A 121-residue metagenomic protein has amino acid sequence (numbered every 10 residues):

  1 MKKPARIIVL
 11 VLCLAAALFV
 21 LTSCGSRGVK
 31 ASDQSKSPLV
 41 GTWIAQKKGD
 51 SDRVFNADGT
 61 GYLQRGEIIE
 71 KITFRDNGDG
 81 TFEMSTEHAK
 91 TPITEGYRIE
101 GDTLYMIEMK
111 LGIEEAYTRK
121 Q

Functional and structural regions predicted by a protein language model:
M1-V11: Bacterial N-terminal signal peptides that target proteins for export
P4, G25-S26: Eukaryotic intrinsically disordered, low-complexity regulatory linkers and tails enriched in Ser/Thr/Pro
V20-S23: C-terminal motif of bacterial Sec signal peptides marking the signal peptidase cleavage site
R27-I44: N-terminal helix-cap/turn-to-beta initiation motif at the start of protein domains
A45-N56, Y62-A116: Contiguous, well-ordered beta-strand patches that form the walls/edges of small beta-barrel/beta-sandwich domains
K120-Q121: Short, solvent-exposed mixed-charge patches
